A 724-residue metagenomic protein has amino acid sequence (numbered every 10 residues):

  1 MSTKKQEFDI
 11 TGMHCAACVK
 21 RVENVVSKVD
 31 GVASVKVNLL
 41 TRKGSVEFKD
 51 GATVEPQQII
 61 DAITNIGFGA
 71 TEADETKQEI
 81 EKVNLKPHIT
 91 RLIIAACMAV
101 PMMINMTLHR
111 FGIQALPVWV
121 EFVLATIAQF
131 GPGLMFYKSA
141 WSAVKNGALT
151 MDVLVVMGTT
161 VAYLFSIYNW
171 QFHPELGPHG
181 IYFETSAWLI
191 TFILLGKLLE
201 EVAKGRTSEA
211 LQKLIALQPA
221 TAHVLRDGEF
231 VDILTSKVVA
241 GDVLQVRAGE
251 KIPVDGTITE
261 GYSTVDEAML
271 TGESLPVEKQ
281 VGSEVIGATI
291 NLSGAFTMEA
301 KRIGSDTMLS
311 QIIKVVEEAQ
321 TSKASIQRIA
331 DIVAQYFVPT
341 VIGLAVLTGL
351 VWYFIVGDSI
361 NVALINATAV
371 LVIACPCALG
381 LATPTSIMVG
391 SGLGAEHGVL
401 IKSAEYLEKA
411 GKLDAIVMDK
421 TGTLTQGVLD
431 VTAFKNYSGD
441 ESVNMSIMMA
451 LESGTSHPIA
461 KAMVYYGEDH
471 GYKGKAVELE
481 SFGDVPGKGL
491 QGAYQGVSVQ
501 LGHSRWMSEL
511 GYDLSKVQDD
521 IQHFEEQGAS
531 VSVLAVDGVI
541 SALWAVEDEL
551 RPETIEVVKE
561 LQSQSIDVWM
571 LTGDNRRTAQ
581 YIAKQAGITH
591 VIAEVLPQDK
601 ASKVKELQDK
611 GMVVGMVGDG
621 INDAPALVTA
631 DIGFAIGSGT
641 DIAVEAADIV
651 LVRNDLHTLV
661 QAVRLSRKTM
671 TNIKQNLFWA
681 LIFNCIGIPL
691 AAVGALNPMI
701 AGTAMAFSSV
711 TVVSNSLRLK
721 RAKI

Functional and structural regions predicted by a protein language model:
M1-V118, F130-P132, K213, E229 (+3 more regions): Flexible metal-binding regulatory segments at protein termini and peripheral loops
T3, Y494-G496, S530, V536-Q675: Conserved ATP-binding TGD loop and adjacent catalytic N/P-domain core of P-type ATPases
D30-G51, Q57, D61, F183 (+3 more regions): Conserved cytosolic catalytic loops of P-type ATPases
K77-C97, S139-A162, I313-A345, A367 (+5 more regions): Soluble-to-membrane junctions at the N-terminal ends of transmembrane alpha-helices in multi-pass ion-transporting
P87-T221, I332, F434: Transmembrane helix-loop-helix hairpins at the membrane interface
P101-V123, K138-A148, T160-E184, Y336-I373 (+2 more regions): Helix-interface capping motifs at the ends of transmembrane segments in multi-pass membrane proteins
L108-I113, W119, K145, L164 (+8 more regions): Membrane-embedded alpha-helical bundles of multi-pass transporters
V431, K435-I566, R576, I588-K603: P-type ATPase nucleotide-binding
